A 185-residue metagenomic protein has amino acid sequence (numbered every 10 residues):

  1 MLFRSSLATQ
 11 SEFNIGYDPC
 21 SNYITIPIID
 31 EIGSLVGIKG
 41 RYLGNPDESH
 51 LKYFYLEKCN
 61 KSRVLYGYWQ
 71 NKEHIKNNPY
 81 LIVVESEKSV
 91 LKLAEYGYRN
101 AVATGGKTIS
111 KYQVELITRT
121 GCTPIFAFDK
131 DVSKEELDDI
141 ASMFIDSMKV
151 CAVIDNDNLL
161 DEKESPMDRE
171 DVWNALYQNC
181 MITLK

Functional and structural regions predicted by a protein language model:
A8-Q10: Phosphate-interacting basic helix/loop segments used at nucleotide- and nucleic-acid interfaces
F13-Y17: Short amphipathic beta-strand and strand-loop transition segments with alternating hydrophobic
D18-T120: Phosphate-handling DNA/RNA-contact segment within nucleic-acid enzymes
V36, V90-L91, E95-K185: TOPRIM fold recognition
